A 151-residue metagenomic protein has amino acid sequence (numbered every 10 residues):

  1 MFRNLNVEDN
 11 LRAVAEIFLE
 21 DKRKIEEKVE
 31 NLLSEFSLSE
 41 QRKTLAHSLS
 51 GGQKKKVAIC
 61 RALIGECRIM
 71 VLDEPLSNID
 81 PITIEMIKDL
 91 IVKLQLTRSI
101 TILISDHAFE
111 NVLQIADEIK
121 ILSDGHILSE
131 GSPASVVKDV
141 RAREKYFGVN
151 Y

Functional and structural regions predicted by a protein language model:
L5-E16: Q-loop/switch helix immediately C-terminal to the Walker
R12, R23-Q41, D89-V92, R141: Conserved ABC ATPase "signature" region
L45-L49: Conserved ABC ATPase signature
I59: Hydrophobic anchor residue at the start of the ABC signature
M70-E74: Catalytic Walker B motif of ABC-type/P-loop ATPase nucleotide-binding domains
E85-T97: Helical segment within the ABC ATPase nucleotide-binding domain
